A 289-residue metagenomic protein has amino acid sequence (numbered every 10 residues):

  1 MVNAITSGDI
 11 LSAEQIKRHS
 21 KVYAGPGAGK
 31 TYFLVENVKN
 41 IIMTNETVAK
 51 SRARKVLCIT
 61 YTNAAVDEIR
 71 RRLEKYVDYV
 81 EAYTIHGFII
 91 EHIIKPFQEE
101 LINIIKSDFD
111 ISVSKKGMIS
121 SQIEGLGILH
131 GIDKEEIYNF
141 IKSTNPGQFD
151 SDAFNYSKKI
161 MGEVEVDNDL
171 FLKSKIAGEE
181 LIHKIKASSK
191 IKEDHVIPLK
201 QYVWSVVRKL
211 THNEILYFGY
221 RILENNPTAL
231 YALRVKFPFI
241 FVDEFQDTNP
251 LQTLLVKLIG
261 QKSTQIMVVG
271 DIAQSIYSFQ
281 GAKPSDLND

Functional and structural regions predicted by a protein language model:
M1-I102, Y231: P-loop NTPase Walker
V2-I5, D194-F241, N249-L255: Conserved helicase/translocase P-loop NTPase motor core
I41, I89, F245-V256, S275-Y277: Catalytic P-loop NTPase motifs of RecA-like helicase/translocase cores
T60, Y76-P96, I191-Y220: Inter-Walker segment of RecA-like/P-loop motor cores
N103-W204: Coupling/switch/interface segments within P-loop NTPase motor domains and analogous charged loops in nucleic-acid
L255-D289: Conserved RecA-like helicase ATPase core segment that couples NTP binding/hydrolysis to strand translocation
